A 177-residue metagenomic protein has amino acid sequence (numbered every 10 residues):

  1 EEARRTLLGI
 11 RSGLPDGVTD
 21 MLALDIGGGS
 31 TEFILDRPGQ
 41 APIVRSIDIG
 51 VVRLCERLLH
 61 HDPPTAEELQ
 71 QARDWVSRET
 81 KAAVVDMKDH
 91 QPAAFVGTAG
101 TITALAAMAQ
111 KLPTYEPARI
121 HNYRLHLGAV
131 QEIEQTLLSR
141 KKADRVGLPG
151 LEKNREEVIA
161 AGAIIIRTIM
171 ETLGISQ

Functional and structural regions predicted by a protein language model:
E1-M21, L35-Q177: Helical "lid/coupling" subdomains associated with nucleotide-phosphate turnover
A23-D25: Replace "in large, NTP-powered and nucleic-acid-processing enzymes" with "in large, NTP-powered factors and other
G27-G29, T98: Short, basic and Ser/Thr-rich N-terminal targeting/leader segments
G29-L35: Acidic, divalent-metal-coordinating active-site segment for phosphoryl/phosphodiester hydrolysis, typified by short
